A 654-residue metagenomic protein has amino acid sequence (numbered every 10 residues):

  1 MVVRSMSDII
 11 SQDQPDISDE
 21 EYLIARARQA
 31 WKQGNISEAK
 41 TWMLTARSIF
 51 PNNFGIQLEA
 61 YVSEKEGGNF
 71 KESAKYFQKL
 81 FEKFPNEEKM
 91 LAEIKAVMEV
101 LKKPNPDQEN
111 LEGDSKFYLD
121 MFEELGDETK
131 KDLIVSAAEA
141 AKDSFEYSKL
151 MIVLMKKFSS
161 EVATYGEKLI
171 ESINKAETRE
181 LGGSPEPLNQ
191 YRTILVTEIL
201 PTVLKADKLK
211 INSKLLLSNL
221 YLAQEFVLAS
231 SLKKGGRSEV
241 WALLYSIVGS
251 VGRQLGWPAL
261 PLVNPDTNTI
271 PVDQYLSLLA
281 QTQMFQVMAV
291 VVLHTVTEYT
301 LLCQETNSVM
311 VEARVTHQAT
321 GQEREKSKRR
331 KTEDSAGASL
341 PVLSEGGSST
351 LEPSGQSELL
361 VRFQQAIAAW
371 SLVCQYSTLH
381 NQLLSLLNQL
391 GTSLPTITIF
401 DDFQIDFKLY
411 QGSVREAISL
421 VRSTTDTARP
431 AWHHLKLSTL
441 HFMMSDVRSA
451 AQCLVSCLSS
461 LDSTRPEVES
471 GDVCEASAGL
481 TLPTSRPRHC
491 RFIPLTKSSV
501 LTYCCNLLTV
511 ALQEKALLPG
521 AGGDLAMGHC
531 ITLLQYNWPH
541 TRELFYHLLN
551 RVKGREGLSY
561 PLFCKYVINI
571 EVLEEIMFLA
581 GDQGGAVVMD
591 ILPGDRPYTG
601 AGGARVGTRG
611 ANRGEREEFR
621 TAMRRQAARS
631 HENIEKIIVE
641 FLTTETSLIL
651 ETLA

Functional and structural regions predicted by a protein language model:
M1-A654: Non-TPR docking regions that flank or precede TPR/alpha-solenoid scaffolds in eukaryotic proteins
